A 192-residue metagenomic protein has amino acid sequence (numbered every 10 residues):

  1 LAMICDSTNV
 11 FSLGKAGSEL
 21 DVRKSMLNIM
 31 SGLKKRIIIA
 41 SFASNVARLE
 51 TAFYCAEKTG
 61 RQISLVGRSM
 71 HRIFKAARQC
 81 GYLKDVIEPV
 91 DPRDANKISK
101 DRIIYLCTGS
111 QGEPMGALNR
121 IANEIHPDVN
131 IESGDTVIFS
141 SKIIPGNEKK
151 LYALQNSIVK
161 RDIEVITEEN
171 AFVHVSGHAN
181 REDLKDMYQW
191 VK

Functional and structural regions predicted by a protein language model:
L1-K192: Acidic/His-rich, metal-assisted hydrolase cores and their charged scaffolds
